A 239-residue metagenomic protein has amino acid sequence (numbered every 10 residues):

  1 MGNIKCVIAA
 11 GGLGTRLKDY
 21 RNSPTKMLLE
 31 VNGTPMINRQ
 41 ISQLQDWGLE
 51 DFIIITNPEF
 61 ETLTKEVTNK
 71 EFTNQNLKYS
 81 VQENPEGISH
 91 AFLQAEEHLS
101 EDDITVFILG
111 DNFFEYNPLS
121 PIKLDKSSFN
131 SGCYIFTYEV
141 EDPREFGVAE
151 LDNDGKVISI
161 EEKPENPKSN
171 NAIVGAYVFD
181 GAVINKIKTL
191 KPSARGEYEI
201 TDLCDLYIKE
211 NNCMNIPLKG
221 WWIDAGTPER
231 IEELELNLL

Functional and structural regions predicted by a protein language model:
M1-I8, R16, E30, T34-I108 (+2 more regions): Conserved N-terminal catalytic core of the sugar/cofactor nucleotidyltransferase
L13-D19: Short acidic/His/Gly/Ser-rich catalytic and metal-binding motifs that mark active-site loops of diverse hydrolases
N22-M27: Short alpha-helical oligomerization interface
L28, A149-L151, N215: A structural signal for short hydrophobic beta-strand segments in well-ordered beta-sheet cores
N57, S80-Q82, F136, K163 (+1 more regions): Conserved beta-strand termini and adjacent loop/short-helix elements that scaffold enzyme active sites in alpha/beta
Y116-R144: Conserved donor-nucleotide/metal-binding helix-loop-beta segment in metal-dependent transferases, i.e., the alpha-helix
K123-D125, K156-L239: Catalytic-core segments of class I nucleotidyltransferases/pyrophosphorylases that form NMP-activated intermediates
E139-P167: Anionic-ligand binding region
